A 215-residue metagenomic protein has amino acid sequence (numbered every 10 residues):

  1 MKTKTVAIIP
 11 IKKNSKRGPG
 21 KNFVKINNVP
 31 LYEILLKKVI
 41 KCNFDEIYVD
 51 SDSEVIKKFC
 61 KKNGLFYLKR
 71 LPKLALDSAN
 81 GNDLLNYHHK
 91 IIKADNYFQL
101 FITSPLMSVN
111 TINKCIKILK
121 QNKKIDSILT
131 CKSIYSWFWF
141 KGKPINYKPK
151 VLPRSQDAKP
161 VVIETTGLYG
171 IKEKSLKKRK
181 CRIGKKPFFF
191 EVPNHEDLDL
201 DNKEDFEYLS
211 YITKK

Functional and structural regions predicted by a protein language model:
M1-P19: N-terminal nucleotide-binding beta1-loop-alpha1 segment
K13, D52-E54, S133: Residues in the short beta-alpha loop(s) of Rossmann-like NAD(P)-binding domains
L31-I47, N63: A short, N-terminal amphipathic alpha-helix
F44, A94, N122-I125: Short, high-confidence coil segments that cap the C-terminus of an alpha-helix and link into the following beta-strand
Y48, E54-F98, M107-K117: Short phosphate-binding loop-to-helix
S78, D83-L84, P105-E196: Conserved core of the sugar-phosphate nucleotidyltransferase
L100-I102: Active-site acidic Asp-centered loop
F190-E191, H195-K215: Hydrophobic helical membrane-anchoring modules
